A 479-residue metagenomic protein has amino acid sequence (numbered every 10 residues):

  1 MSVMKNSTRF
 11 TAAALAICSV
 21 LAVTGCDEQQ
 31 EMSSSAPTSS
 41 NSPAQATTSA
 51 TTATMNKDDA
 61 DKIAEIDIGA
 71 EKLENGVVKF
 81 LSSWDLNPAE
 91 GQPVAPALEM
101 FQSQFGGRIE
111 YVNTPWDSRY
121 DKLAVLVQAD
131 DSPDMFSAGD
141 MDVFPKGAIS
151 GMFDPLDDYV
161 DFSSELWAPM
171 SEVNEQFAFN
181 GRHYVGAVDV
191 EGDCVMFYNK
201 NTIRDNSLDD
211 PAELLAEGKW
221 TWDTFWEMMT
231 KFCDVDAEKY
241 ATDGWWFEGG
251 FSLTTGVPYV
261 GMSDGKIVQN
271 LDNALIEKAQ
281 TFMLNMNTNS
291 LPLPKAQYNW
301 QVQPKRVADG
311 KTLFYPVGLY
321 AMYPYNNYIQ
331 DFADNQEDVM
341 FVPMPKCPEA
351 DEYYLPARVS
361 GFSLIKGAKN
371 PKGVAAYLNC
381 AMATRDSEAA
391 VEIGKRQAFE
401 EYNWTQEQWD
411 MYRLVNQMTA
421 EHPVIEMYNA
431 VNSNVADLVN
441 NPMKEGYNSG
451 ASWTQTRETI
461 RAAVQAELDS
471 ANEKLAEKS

Functional and structural regions predicted by a protein language model:
S39-D58, K62-A64, K366, K372 (+1 more regions): Conserved C-terminal helix/tail region of periplasmic/extracytoplasmic solute-binding proteins
A50-E74, P115, G139-C194, D223 (+1 more regions): Hinge/lid segment of periplasmic solute-binding proteins
G69, V125-L126, P133-D134, F162-R204 (+4 more regions): A structural signal for short loop-to-beta-strand junctions that line the ligand-binding cleft of periplasmic/secreted
K79, A178-V190, C194, R204 (+1 more regions): Extracytoplasmic/periplasmic solute-binding protein
E99-P169, D205-S207, R306, L313-F314 (+1 more regions): Extracytoplasmic "Venus flytrap"/periplasmic binding protein-like
D157-P169, L214-E217, P258-K278, Q330-D331 (+1 more regions): Short, solvent-exposed loop/beta-turn-alpha elements that line the ligand-binding surface or hinge of extracytoplasmic
M229, G265-Y298: Glycine-centered hinge/linker elements that transmit conformational signals in sensory and ligand-binding systems
Q330-A398: Extracytoplasmic/periplasmic substrate-recognition and gating elements
